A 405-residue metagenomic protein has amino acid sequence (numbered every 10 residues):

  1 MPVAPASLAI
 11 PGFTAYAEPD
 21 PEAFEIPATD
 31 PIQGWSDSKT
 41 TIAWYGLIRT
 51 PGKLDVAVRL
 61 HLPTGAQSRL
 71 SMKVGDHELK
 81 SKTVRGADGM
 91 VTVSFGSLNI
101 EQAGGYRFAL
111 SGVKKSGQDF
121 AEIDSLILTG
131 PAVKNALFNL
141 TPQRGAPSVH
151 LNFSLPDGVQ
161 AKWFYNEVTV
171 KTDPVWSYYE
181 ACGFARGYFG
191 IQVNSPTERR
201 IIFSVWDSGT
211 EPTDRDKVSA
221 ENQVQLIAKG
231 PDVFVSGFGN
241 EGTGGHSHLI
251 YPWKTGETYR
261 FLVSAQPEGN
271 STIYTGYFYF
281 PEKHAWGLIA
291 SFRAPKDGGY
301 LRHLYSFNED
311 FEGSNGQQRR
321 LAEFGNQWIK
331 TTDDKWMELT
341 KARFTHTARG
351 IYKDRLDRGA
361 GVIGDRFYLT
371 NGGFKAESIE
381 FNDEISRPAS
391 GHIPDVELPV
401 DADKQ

Functional and structural regions predicted by a protein language model:
M1-P252, R260-P267, S271-Q405: Extracytoplasmic
G256: Carbohydrate-active enzymes and regulators
